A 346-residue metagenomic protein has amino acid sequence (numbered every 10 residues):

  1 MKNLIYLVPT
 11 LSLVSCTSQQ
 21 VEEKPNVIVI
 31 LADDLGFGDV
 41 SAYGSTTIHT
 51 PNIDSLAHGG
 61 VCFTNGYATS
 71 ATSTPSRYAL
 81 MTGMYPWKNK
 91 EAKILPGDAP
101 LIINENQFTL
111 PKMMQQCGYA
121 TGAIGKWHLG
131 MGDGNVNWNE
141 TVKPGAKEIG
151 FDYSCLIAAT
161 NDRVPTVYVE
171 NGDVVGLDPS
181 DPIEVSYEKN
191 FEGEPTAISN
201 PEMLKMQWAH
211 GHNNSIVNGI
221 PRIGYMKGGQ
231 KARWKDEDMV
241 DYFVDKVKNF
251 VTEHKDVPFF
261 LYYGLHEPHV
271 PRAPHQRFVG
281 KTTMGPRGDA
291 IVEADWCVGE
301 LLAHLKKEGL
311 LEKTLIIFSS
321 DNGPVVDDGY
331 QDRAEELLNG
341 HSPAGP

Functional and structural regions predicted by a protein language model:
K2-L4, C16-P346: Formylglycine-dependent sulfatase
I5-S12: Bacterial N-terminal signal peptides
